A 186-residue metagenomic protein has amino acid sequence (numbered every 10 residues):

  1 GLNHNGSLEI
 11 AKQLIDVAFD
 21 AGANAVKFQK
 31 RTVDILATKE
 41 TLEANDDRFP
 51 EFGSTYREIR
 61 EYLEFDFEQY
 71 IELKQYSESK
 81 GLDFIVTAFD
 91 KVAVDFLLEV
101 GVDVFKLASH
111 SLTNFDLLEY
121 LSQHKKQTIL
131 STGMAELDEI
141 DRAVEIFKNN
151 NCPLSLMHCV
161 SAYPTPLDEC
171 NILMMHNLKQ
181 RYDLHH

Functional and structural regions predicted by a protein language model:
G1-H186: Catalytic cores and adjacent flexible loops of soluble metabolic enzymes that perform enolate/carbanion chemistry on
